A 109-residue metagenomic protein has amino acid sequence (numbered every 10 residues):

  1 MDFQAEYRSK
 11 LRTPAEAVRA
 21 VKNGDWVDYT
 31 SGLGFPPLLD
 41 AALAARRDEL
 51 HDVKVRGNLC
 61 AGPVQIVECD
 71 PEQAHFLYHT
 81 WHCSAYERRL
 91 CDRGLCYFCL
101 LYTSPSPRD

Functional and structural regions predicted by a protein language model:
D2-H82: N-terminal active-site beta-alpha-beta segment that forms phosphate/nucleotide-binding and substrate-recognition loops
P14-A15, Y86-E87, S104: Short, charged beta->alpha transition segments
D70-L100: HKD-type phospholipase D/PLD-like phosphodiesterase module
Y102-D109: Conserved small/polar residues in nucleotide/adenosyl-binding loops
